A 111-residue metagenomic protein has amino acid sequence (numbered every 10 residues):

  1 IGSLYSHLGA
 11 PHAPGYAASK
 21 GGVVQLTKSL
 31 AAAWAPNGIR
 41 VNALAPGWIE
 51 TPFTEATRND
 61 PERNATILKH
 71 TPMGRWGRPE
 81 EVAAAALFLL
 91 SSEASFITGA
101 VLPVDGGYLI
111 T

Functional and structural regions predicted by a protein language model:
S3: Residue(s) in the substrate-gating loop at a strand-loop-helix junction that position the organic substrate next
H7, V24, A45-A56: Short, flexible catalytic-loop segment of classical short-chain dehydrogenase/reductase
H7-A13, A35-P36: Active-site "substrate specificity/gating" loop of NAD(P)-dependent dehydrogenases, especially the short-chain
L8, L87, T98-T111: Short C-terminal tail/terminal secondary-structure segment of NAD(P)H-dependent dehydrogenase/reductase domains
S19, T27: Active-site helix of classical SDR
A32-P36, S95: Alpha-helical segment proximal to the catalytic Tyr-Lys
R40-P46, E50, L90, P103-D105: Conserved SDR Rossmann-fold cofactor-binding beta-strand/turn motif
T71-V82, E93: A conserved structural motif in NAD(P)-dependent oxidoreductases
